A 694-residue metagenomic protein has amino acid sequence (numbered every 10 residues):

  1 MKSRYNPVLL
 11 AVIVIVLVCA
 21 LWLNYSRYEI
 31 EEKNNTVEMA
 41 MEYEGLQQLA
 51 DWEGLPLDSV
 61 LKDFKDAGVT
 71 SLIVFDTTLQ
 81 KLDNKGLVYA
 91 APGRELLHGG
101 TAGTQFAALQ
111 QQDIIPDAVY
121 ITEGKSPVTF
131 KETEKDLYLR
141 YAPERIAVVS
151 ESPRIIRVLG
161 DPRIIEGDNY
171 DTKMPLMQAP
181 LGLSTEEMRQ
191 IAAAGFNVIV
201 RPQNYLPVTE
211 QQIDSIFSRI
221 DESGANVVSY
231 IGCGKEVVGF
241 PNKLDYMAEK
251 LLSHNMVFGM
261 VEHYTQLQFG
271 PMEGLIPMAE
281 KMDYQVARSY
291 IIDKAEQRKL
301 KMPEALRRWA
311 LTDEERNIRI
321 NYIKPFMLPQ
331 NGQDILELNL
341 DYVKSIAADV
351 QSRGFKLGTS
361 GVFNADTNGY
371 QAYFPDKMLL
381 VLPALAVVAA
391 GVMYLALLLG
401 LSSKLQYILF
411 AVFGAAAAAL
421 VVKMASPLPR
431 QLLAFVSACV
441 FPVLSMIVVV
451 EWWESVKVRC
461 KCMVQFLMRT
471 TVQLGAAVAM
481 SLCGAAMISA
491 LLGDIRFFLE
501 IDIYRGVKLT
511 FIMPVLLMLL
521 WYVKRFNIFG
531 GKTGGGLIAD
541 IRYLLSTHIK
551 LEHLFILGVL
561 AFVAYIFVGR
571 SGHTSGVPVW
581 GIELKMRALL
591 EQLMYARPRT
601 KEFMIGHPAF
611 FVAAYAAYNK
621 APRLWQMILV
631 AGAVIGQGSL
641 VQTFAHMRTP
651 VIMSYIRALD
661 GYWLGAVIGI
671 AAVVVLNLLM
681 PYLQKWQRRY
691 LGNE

Functional and structural regions predicted by a protein language model:
K2-L23, L385-E694: Alpha-helical transmembrane segments of integral membrane proteins
K2-N6, S26-N35: Beta-strand-rich luminal/extracellular ectodomains of secretory-pathway glycoproteins, especially N-glycosylated
I30-K377: Soluble extramembrane regions of membrane proteins in the secretory/endomembrane system
G354-F410: Cytosolic-side membrane-insertion boundary helix
